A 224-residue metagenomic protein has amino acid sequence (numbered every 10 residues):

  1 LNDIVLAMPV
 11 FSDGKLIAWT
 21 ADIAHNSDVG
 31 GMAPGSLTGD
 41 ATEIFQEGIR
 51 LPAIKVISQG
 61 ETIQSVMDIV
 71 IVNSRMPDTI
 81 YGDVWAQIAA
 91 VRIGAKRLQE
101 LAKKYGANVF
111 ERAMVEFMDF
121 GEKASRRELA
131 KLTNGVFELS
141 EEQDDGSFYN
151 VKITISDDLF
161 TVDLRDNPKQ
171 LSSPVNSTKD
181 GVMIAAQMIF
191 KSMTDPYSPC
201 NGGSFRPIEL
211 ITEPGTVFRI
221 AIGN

Functional and structural regions predicted by a protein language model:
L1-D3, A21-D22, V29-G35, I63 (+3 more regions): Short acidic, glycine/serine/threonine-rich loops at helix termini
D3-D13, A21, T154-I155: A short, hydrophobic, proline-anchored segment that marks a local hinge/packing element in signaling and regulatory
F11-L98: Mobile "lid/hinge" segments at catalytic clefts and subdomain interfaces of large enzymes
N26-G31, S58, D145-Y149, F160-T161 (+3 more regions): Flexible loop/turn segments at secondary-structure boundaries
V56, V70, S74-V84, I88 (+4 more regions): Hydrophobic alpha-helical scaffolding
A86-A90, G94-R97, E128, G181 (+2 more regions): Stable alpha-helical structural segments in soluble proteins, enriched in small hydrophobic residues
R92, K96-K169: Accessory "access/gating" subregions that flank catalytic or transport cores
P174, T178, Q187-N224: Hydrophobic core positions in small helical hairpin nucleic-acid-binding modules
